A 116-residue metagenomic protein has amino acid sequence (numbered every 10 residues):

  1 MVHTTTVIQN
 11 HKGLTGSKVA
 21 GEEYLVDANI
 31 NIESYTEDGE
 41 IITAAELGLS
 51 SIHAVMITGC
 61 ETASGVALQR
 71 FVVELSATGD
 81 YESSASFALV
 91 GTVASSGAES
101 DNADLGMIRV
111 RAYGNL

Functional and structural regions predicted by a protein language model:
M1-E40, D104-L116: Extracellular receptor-binding modules and their adjoining Ser/Thr/Gly/Asp/Asn-rich linkers
N31-D104: Extracellular attachment/recognition segments
